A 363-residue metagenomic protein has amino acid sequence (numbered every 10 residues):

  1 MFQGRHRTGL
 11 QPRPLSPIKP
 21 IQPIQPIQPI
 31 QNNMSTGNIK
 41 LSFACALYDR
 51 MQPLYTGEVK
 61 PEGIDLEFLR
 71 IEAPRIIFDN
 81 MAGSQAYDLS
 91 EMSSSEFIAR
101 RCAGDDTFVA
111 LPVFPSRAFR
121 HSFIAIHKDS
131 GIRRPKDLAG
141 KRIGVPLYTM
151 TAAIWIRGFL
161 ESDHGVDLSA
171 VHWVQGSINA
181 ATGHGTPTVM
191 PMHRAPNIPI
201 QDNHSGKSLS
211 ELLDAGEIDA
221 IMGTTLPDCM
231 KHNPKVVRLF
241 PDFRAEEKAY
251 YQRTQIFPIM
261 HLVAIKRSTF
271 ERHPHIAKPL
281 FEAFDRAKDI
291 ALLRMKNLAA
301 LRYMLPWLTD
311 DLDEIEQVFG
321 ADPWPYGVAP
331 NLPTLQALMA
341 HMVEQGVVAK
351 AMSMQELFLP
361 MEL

Functional and structural regions predicted by a protein language model:
G9, L15-N33: Compositionally biased, intrinsically disordered low-complexity segments enriched for polar/charged residues
M34-L41, I132-R142, F319: Immediate post-signal peptide segment of exported/extracytoplasmic ligand-binding proteins
A46-T182: Short, glycine-/small- and polar/acidic-enriched structural segments that line small-molecule recognition paths
L69-N80, R133, V171-E211, S353-L363: Short helix-initiation/N-cap motifs at beta->coil->alpha
H184-K296: Pocket-lining segment of extracytoplasmic ligand-binding domains
A264, T269-E344: Secondary-structure end/capping motifs
T334-L363: Short hairpin/turn module used for nucleic-acid contact or packing/dimerization
